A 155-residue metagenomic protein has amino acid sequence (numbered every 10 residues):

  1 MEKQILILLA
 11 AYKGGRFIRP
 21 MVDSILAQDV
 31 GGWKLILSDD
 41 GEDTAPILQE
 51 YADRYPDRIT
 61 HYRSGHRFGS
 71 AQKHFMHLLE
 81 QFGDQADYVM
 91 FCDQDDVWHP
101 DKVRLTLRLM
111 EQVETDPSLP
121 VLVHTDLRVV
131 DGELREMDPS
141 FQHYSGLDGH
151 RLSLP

Functional and structural regions predicted by a protein language model:
M1-P155: Nucleotide-sugar donor-binding/catalytic module of glycosyltransferases that assemble extracellular/cell-envelope
